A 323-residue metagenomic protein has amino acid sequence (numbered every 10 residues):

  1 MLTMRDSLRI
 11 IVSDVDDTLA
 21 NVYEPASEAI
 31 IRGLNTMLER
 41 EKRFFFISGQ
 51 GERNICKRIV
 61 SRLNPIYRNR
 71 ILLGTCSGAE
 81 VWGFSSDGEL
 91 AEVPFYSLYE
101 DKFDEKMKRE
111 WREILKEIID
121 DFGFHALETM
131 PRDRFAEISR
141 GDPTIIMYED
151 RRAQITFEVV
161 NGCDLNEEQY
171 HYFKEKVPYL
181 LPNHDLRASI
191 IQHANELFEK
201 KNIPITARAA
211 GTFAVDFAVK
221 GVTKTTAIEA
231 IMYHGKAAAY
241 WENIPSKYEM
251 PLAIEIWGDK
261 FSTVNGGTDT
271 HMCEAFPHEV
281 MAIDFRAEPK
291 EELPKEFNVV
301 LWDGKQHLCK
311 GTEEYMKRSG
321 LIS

Functional and structural regions predicted by a protein language model:
L2-I10, A26-S27, A218-S323: Mg2+-dependent phosphoryl-transfer enzymes with acidic/Ser/Thr/Gly-rich catalytic loops
S13: Active-site T/S-Asp motif of two-component receiver
P25-M147: Active-site phosphate-binding/coordination module
I31-N35, R112, N195, D269-E274: Short amphipathic alpha-helical segments and helix-helix/interface helices
I55-I59, F84, F157, N265-C273: A short acidic (Asp/Glu
E128-E255, K260-T263: Conserved acidic, metal-coordinating active-site core of Asp-based, Mg2+-dependent phosphoryl-transfer enzymes
